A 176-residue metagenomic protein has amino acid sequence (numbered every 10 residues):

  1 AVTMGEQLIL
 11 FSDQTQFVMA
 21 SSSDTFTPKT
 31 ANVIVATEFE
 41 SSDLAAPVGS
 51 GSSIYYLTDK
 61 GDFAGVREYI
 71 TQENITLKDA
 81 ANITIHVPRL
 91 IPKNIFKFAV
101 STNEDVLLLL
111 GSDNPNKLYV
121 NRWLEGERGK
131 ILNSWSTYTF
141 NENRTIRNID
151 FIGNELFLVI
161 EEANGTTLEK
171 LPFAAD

Functional and structural regions predicted by a protein language model:
A1-D176: Beta-sheet-dominated scaffold domains
